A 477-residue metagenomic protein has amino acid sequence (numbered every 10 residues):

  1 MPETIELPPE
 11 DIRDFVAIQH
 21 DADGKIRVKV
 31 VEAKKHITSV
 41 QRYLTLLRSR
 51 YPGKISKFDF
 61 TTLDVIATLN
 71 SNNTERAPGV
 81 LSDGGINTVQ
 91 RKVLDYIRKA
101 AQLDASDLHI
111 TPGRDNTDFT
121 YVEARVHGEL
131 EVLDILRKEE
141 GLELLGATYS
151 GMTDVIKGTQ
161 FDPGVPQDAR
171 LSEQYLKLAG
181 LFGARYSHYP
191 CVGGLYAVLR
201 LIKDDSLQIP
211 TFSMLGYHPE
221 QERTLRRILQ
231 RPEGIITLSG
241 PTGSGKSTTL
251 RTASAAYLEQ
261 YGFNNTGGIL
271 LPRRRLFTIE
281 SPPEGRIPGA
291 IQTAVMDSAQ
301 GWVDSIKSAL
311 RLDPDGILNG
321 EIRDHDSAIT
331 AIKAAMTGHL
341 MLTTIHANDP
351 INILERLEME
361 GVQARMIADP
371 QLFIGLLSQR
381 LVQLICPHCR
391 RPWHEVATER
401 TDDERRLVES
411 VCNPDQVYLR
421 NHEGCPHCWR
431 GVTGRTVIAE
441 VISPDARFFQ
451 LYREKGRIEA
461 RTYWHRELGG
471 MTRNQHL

Functional and structural regions predicted by a protein language model:
P2-G53, T68-P241, T248-T249, L468-L477: N-terminal "pre-motor" subdomain/linker immediately upstream of P-loop NTPase catalytic cores
T45, R91-R98, E143-G146, S150 (+12 more regions): Solvent-exposed alpha-helical segments within well-ordered globular domains of core cellular machineries
K57-D59, D107-T111, L376: A structural signal for short, well-ordered beta-strand segments and their strand-loop junctions that often border
Q102-L103, R311-L312, T337, R430 (+1 more regions): Charged, alpha-helical scaffolding/interaction elements associated with membrane systems
R114-T117, L130, K177-L178, Y189-V192 (+10 more regions): Conserved nucleotide-binding/hydrolysis micro-motifs of P-loop NTPases
S213, E220-R227, R405-L477: NTP-binding/hydrolysis catalytic cores, primarily Walker-type P-loop NTPases
L229, E233-T237, R251-Q383: Switch/coupling sub-region of P-loop NTPases
S244, N348-D445: Cys/His-rich Zn2+-binding cysteine-cluster or related metal-binding knuckle/ribbon modules and their
